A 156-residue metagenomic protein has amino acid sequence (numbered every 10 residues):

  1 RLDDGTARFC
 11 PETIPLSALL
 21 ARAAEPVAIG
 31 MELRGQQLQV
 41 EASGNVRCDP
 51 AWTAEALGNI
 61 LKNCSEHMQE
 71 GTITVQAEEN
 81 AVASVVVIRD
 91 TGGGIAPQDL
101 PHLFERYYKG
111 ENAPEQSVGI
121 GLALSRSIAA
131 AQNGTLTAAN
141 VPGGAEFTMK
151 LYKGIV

Functional and structural regions predicted by a protein language model:
D4-F9, N45-C48: Conserved micro-motifs of the catalytic ATP-binding
C10-E25: A conserved beta-strand-to-alpha-helix junction within the catalytic ATP-binding
N63-S65: Short helix-loop "hinge" at the ATP-lid/N-box region of the Bergerat-fold HATPase_c
G71, N133-G134: Conserved glycine-rich
T72-V82: Short beta-strand/loop element within the Bergerat-fold HATPase_c
I95-Y108: Short conserved segment of the HATPase_c
G121, S125: Short alpha-helical Gxxx[C/S/T] motif in the catalytic ATP-binding
